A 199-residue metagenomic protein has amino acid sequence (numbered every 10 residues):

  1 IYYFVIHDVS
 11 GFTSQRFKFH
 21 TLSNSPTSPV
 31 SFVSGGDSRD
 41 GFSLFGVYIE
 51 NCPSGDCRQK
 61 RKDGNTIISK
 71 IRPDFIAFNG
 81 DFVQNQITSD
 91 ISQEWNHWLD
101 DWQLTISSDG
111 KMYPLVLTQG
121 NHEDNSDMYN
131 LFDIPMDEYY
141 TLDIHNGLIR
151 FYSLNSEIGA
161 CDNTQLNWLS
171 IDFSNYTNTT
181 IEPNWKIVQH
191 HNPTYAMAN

Functional and structural regions predicted by a protein language model:
I1-V47, P183: Acidic, histidine-bearing metal-coordination/catalytic regions of metal-dependent phosphoesterases
Y3-K18, E50, T88-P183: Extended active-site neighborhood of metal-dependent phosphoesterases/phosphodiesterases
P29-I49, L148-I158, I187-H191: Active-site-proximal beta-strand elements of phosphoester/diester hydrolases
V33-G36, F75-D81, K111-N121, L154 (+1 more regions): Active-site neighborhood of phospho(di)ester-bond hydrolases with catalytic His/Asp-centered motifs
V33-K62, Q86, D90, A160-C161 (+1 more regions): Acidic/histidine-rich helix-loop elements that form or flank divalent-metal/phosphate-binding sites at the catalytic
S34, K60-A77, V83-Q84, F151-L154: Active-site-adjacent substrate/metal-binding segments within catalytic domains of carbohydrate-active enzymes
I68-K70, I76-F82, L169, F173 (+1 more regions): Conserved beta-strand->loop/alpha-helix structural units within folded catalytic cores of enzymes with alpha/beta
I91, T179-N199: Active-site-proximal segments of metal-dependent phosphoesterases and phosphodiesterases across multiple
